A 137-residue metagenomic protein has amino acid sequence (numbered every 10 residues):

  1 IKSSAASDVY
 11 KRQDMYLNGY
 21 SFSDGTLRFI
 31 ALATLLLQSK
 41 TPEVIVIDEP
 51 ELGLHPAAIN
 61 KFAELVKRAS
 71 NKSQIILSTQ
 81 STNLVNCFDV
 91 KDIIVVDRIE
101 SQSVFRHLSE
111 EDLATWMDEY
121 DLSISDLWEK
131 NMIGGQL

Functional and structural regions predicted by a protein language model:
I1-Y10: Single conserved hydrophobic/aromatic residue that forms the stacking wall/gate of nucleotide- or nucleobase-binding
S3-S4, S23, S81: Short linear Ser/Thr-Pro motifs
R12, S21-I47: GG-anchored amphipathic helix commonly corresponding to the ABC/SMC/Rad50 NBD signature/C-loop
Y16-N18: Conserved structural locus in ABC ATPase nucleotide-binding domains
A31, P42-V44, A57-V66: Substrate-recognition/cap regions that form aromatic- and gly/pro-loop-enriched pockets for small-molecule ligands
N60-L137: C-terminal lobe/lid and adjacent interdomain/linker elements of RecA-like ASCE P-loop ATPase modules
